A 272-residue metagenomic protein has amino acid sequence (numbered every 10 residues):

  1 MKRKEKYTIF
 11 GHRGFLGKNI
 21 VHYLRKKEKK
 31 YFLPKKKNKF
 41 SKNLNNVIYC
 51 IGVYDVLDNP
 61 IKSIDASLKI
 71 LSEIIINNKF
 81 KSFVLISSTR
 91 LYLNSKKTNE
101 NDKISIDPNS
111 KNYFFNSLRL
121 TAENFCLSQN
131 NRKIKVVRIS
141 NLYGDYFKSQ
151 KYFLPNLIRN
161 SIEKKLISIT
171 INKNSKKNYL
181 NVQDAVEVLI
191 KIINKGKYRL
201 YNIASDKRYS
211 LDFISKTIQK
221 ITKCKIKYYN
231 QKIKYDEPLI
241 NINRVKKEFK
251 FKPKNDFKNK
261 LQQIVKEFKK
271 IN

Functional and structural regions predicted by a protein language model:
K2-K27: N-terminal Rossmann NAD(P)H-binding glycine-rich loop of SDR-like oxidoreductase domains
F10, C50-I51, F83-T89, V137-I139: SDR active-site strand-loop-helix element
G11, K165, I169-N272: C-terminal substrate-binding subdomain of Rossmann-fold SDR/epimerase-dehydratase oxidoreductases
N38-K69, E73-N77, T89-N94: NAD(P)H-binding glycine-rich loop region in Rossmannoid oxidoreductase-like domains and their noncatalytic homologs
I64-D65, N101-E123, F147, K151-Y152 (+2 more regions): Short-chain dehydrogenase/reductase
S72, N116, L120-L127, E187: Conserved active-site helix of classical SDR/Rossmann-fold NAD(P)-dependent CH-OH oxidoreductases
S72-F114: Conserved Rossmann-fold NAD(P)-dependent oxidoreductase catalytic core, especially the SDR/UDP-sugar
F125-K177, V182-Q183, T217-I218: NAD(P)-dependent short-chain dehydrogenase/reductase
